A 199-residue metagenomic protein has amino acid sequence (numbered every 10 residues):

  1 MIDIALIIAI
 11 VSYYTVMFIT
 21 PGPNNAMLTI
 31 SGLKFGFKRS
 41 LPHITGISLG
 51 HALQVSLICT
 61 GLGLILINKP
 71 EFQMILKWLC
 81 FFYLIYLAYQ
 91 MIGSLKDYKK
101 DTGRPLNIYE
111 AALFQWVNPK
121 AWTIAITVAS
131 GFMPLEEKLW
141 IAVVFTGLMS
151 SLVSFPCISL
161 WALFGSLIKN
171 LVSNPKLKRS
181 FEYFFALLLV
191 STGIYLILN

Functional and structural regions predicted by a protein language model:
I2-M74, I124-T146: Juxtamembrane transmembrane-helix termini in multi-pass membrane transport proteins
T15, I19, A52-L53, Y89 (+3 more regions): Hydrophobic/aromatic residues within the transmembrane alpha-helices of Major Facilitator Superfamily
V55-C59, V117-A129, L188-N199: Hydrophobic alpha-helical transmembrane segments in multi-pass integral membrane proteins
I67-K96, S154-C157, W161, K169-N199: Selective transmembrane alpha-helices of multi-pass membrane proteins
G93-N107: Flexible cytoplasmic inter-helical loops of multi-pass small-molecule transporters
I108-W116: A short amphipathic helical element positioned immediately N-terminal to and/or at the very start of a transmembrane
